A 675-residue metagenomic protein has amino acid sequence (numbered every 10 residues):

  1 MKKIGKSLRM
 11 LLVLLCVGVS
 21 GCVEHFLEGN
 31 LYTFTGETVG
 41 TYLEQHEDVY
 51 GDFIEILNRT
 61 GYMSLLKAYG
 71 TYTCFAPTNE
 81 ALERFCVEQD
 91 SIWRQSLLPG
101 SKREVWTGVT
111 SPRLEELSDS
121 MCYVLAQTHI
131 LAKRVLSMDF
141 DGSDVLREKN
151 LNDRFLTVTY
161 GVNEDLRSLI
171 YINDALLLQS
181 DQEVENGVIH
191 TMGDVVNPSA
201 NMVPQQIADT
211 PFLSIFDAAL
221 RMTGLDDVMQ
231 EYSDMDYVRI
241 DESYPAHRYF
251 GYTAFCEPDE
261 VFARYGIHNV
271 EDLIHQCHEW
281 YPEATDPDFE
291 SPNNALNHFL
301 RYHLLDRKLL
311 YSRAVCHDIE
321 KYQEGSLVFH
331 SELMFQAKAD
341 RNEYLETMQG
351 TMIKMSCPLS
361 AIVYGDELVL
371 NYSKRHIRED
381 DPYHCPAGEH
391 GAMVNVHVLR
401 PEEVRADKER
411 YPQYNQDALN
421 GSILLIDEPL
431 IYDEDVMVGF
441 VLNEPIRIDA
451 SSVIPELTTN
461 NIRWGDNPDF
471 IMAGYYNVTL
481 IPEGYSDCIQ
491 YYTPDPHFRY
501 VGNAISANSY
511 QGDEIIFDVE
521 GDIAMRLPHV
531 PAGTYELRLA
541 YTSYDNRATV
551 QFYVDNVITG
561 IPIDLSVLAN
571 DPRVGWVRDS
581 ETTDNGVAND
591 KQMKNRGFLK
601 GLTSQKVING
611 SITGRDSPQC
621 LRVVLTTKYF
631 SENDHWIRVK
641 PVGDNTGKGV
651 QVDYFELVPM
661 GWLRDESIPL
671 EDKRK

Functional and structural regions predicted by a protein language model:
M1-C22: Sec-dependent bacterial lipoprotein signal peptides
V17-E47, I92, Q179, I189 (+7 more regions): Bacterial Sec-dependent N-terminal signal peptides
Y42-A76, E80: Post-signal-peptide N-terminal segment of Sec-exported extracytoplasmic proteins
Y42-H46, E55-T60, R84-E88, V124-K133 (+12 more regions): Structured segments of extracytoplasmic/periplasmic soluble domains in secreted or envelope-associated proteins
G61-G70, L114, S137-M138, D227-A246 (+2 more regions): Surface-exposed patches in mature extracellular/periplasmic domains of secreted proteins
F75-F85, E183-P198, F255-Y265, L368 (+1 more regions): FKBP-type peptidyl-prolyl cis-trans isomerase
V87, S91-A175, I274-E409: Aromatic/histidine-rich interaction motifs
H384, N395-H397, P429-K675: Extracytoplasmic
